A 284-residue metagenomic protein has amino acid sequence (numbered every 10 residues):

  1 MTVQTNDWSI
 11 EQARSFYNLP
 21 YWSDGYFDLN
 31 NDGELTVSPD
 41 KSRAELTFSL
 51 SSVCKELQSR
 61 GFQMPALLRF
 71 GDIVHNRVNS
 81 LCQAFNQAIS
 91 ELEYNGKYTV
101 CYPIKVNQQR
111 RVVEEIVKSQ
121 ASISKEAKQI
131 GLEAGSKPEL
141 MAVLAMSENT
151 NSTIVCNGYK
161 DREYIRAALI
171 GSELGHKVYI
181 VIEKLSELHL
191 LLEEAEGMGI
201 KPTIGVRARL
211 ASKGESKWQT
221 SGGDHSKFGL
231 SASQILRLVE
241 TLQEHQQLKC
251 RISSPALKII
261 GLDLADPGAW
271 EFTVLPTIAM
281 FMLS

Functional and structural regions predicted by a protein language model:
T2-R43: N-terminal basic/disordered segments at the start of proteins
V3-T5, A13, S51-S59, Q63 (+5 more regions): A generic structural signal for ordered alpha-helices
T5-W8, R14-F16, L46, N79-L81 (+4 more regions): A short linear-motif detector with a strong N-terminal bias
Q12-S15, Y21, N86, S90-L92 (+2 more regions): Residue-level detector of functional hotspots within protein domains
A13, W22-S23, L50, Q63-A66 (+3 more regions): A general marker of short, structured functional hotspots
F16-L19, G25-D28, E56-S59, A145-M146 (+2 more regions): A general structural signal for short secondary-structure junctions and capping/turn motifs
L29-Q108: Low-complexity, highly charged intrinsically disordered N-terminal segments that act as targeting/localization
N95-S284: Active-site-proximal beta-alpha core segment in soluble small-molecule metabolic enzymes
